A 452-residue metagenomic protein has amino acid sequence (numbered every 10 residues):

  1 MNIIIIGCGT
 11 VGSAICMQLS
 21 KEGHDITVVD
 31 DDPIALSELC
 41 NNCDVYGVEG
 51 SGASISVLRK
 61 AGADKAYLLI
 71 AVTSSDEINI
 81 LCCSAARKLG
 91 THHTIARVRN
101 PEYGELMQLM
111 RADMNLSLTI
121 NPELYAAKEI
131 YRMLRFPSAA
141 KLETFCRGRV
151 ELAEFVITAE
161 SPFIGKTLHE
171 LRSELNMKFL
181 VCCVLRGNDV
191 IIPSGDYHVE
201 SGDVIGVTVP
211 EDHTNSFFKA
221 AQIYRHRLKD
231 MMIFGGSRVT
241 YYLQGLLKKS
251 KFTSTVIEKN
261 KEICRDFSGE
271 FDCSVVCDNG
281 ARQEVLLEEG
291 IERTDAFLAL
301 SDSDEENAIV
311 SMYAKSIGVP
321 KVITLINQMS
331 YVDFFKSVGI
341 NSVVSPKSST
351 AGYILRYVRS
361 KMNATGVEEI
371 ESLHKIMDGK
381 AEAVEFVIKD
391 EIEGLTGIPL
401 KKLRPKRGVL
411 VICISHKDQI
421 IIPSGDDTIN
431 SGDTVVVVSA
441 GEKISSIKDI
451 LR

Functional and structural regions predicted by a protein language model:
M1-R452: Cytosolic regulatory regions of ion transport systems
